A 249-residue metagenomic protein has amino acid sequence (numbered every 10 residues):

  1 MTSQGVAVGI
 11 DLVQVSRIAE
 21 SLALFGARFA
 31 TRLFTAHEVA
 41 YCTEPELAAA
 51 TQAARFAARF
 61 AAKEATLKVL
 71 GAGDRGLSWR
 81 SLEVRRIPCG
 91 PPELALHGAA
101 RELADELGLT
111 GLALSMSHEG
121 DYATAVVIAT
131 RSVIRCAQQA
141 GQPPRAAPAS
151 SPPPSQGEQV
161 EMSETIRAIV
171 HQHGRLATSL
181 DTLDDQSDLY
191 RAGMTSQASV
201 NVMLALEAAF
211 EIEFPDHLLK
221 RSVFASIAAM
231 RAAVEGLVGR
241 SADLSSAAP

Functional and structural regions predicted by a protein language model:
M1-P152: Core catalytic alpha/beta fold that binds nucleotide/phospho-ligands
P148-L204, A208-P249: Phosphopantetheine-dependent thiolation modules in NRPS/PKS and related acyl-activating systems
